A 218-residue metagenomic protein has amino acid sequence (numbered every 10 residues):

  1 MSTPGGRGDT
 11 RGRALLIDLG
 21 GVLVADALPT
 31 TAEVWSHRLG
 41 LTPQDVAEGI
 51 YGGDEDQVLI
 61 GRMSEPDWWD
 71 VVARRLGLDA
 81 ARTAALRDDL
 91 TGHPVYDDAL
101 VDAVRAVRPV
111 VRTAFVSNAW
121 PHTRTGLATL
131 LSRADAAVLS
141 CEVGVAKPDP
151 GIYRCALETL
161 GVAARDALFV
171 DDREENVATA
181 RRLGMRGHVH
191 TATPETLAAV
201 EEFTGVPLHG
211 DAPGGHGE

Functional and structural regions predicted by a protein language model:
S2-I17, W120-E218: Asp-based, Mg2+/Mn2+-dependent phosphohydrolase catalytic module
P4-V101, W120, R124: N-terminal helical cap/lid subdomain that shapes the substrate entry/recognition surface in HAD-like hydrolases
D18-G21, G61, V107, F115 (+2 more regions): Generic structural signal for small/hydrophobic residues in well-ordered secondary structure, especially within
A25, F115-S117, V189: Hydrophobic residues in well-ordered beta-strands that form the structural core
E33-V34, V71, D102, A106 (+3 more regions): Residue-level signal for well-ordered alpha-helical scaffold segments within enzymatic catalytic domains
A99-V110, R133: Catalytic-core regions built around general acid/base machinery
V110-V111, M185: A generic structural motif
R112-A114, L168: A structural signal for isolated positions on well-ordered beta-strands in alpha/beta enzyme cores
